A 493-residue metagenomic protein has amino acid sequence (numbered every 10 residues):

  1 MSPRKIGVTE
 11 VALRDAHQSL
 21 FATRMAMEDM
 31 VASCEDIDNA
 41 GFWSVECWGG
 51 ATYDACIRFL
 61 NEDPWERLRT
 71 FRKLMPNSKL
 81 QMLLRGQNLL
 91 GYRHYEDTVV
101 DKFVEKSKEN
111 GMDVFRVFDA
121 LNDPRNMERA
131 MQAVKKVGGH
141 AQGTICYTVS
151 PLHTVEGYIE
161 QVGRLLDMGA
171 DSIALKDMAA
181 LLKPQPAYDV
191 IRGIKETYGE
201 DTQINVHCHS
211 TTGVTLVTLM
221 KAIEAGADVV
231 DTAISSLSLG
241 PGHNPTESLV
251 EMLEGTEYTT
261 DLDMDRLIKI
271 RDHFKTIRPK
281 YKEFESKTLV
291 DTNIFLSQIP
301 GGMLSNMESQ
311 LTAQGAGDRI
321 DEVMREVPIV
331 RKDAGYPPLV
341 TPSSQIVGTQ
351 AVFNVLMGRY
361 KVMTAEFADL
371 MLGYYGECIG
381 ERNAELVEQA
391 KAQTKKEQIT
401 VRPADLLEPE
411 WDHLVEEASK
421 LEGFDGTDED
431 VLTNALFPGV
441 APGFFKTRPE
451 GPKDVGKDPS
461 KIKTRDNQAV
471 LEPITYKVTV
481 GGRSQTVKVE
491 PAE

Functional and structural regions predicted by a protein language model:
K5-E10, A16-Q18, S44-E46, N77-L83 (+6 more regions): Structural preference for beta-strand elements that scaffold enzyme active sites
V8, A16, I37, V117 (+5 more regions): Conserved, mostly hydrophobic/aromatic
D29-A51, K106-V114, M168-A170: Catalytic domains of carbohydrate-active enzymes, especially glycoside hydrolases
D36-C56, T288-N293, I299-E493: Terminal or standalone catalytic/regulatory effector modules within metabolic enzymes and repeat proteins
G49-G163, I173, A179-K183: Active-site beta->alpha loop and helix N-cap motifs at the rims of alpha/beta catalytic domains
V117, D177, I223-G242: Glycine-rich phosphate-binding active-site loops on the catalytic face of alpha/beta enzymes
H153-L165, T212-D228: Catalytic cores of alpha/beta
L216-V217, G242, T246, V250-L253 (+1 more regions): Core active-site phosphate/anionic-ligand binding loop and the adjoining beta-turn-alpha structural block in enzyme
